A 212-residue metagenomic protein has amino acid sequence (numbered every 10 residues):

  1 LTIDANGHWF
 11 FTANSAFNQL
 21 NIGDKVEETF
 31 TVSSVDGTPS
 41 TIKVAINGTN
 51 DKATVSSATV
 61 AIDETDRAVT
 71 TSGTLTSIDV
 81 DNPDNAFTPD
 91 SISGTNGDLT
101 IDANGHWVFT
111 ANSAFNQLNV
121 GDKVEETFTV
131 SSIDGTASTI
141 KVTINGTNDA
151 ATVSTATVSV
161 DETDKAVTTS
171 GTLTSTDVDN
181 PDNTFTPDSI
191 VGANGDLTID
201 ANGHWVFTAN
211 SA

Functional and structural regions predicted by a protein language model:
L1-G48, D66, L75, S91-N145 (+3 more regions): Acidic, turn/loop-rich segments in luminal/extracellular domains of secretory-pathway and cell-surface proteins
N47-T54, T147-T152: Proline/serine/threonine-rich low-complexity linkers at boundaries of modular beta-sandwich domains
T54-S93, T152-I190: Extracellular ectodomain surface segments
